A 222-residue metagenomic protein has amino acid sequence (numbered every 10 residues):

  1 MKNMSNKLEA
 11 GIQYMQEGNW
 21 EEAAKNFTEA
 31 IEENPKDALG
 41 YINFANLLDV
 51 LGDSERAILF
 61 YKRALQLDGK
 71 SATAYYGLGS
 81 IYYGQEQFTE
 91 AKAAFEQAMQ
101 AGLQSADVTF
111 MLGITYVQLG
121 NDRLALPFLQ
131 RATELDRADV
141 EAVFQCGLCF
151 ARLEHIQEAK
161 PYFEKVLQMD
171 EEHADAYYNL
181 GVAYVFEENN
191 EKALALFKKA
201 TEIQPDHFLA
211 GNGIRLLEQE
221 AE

Functional and structural regions predicted by a protein language model:
M1-A10, N189-E222: Terminal, low-structured helical/coil segments at or just beyond the last alpha-helical repeat
M4-S5, A38-L39, A72-T73, S105-D107 (+3 more regions): Helix-start (N-cap) detector for alpha-helical repeat units in TPR-like alpha-solenoids, especially tetratricopeptide
Q16-T28, L51-R63, Q85-Q97, Q118-R131 (+3 more regions): Structural signature of tandem alpha-helical TPR/SEL1-like repeats, specifically the intra-repeat loop/turn
